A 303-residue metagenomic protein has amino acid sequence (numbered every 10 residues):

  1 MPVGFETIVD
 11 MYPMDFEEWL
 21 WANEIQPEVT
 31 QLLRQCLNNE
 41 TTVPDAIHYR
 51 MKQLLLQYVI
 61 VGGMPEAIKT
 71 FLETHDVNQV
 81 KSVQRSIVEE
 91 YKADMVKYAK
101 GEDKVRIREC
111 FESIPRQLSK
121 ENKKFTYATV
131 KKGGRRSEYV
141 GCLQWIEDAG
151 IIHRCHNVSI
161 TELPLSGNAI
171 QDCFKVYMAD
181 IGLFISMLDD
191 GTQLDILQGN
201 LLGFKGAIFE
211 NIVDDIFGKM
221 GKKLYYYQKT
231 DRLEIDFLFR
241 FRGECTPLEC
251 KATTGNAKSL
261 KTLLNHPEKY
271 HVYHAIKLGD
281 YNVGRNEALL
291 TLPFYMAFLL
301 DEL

Functional and structural regions predicted by a protein language model:
M1-S119: Interdomain motor-coupling "hinge/lid" segment immediately C-terminal to the ATP-binding subdomain of NTP-driven enzymes
E6-I8, N286-E302: Active-site regions of enzymes building and remodeling cell-envelope glycoconjugates
P13-E18, S159, L183-F184, N282-V283: Conserved nucleotide-binding/hydrolysis micro-motifs of P-loop NTPases
K69-I235, F239-R242: Accessory nucleic acid-recognition modules appended to NTPase machines
Y225-Y226, P247-C250: Short catalytic-loop micro-motif centered on adjacent basic/acidic residues
E244-T246, H274: Structural motif
A252-L292: Catalytic cores of nucleic-acid endonucleases
